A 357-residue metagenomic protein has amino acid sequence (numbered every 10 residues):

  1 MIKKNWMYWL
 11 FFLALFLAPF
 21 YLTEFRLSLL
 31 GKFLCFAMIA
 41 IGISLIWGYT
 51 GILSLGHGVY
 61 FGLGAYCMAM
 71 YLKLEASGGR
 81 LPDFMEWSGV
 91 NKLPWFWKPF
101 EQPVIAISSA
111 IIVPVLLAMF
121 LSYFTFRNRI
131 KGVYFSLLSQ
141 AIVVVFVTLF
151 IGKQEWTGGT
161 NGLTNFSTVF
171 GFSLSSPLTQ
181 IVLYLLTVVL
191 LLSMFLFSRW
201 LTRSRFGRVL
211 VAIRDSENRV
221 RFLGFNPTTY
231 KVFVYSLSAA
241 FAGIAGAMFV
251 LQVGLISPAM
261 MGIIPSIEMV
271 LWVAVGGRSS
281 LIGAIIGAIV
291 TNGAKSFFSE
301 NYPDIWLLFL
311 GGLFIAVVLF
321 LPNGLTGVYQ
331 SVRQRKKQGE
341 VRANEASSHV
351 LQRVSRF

Functional and structural regions predicted by a protein language model:
M1-F357: Transmembrane alpha-helices and adjacent helix-loop boundaries
